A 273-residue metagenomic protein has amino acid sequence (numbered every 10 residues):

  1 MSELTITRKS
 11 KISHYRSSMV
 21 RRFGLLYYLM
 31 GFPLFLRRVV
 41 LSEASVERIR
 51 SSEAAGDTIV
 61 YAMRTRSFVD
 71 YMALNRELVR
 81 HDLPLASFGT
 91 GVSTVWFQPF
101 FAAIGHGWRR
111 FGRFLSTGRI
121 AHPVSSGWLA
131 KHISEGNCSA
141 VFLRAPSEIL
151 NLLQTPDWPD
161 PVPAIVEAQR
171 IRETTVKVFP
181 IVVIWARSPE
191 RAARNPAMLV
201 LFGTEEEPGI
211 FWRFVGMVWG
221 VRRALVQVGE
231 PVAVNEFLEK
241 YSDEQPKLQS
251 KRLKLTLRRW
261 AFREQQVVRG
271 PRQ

Functional and structural regions predicted by a protein language model:
M1-Q273: Membrane-interfacial terminal anchoring regions of lipid-handling membrane enzymes
